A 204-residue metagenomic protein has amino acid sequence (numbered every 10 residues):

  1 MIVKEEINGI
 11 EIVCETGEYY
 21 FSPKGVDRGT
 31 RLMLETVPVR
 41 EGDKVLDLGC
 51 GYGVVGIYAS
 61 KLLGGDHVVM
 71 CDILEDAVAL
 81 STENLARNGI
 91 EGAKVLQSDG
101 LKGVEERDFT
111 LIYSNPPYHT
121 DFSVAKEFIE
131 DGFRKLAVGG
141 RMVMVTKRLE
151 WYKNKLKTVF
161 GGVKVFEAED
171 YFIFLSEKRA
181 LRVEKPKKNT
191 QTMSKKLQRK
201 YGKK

Functional and structural regions predicted by a protein language model:
M1-R40: Class I SAM-dependent transferase core
R28-S114: Conserved SAM/SAH cofactor-binding pocket of Class I
A59, G132-F133, L156: Class I S-adenosylmethionine-dependent transferase superfamily signal
D72-A77, V124, K147-R148: Short beta->alpha hinge that forms the Motif I/post-I loop of the SAM-binding pocket
N88, R134-L136, V159: Conserved helix-to-beta-strand junction in the class I
K126-V138: A short glycine-rich, Lys/Arg-flanked "PGG" loop and its adjoining helix->strand segment in the class I
G139-T146: Conserved beta-strand signature within the Rossmann-like core of class I S-adenosyl-L-methionine
E169-K204: Core SAM-dependent methyltransferase catalytic element
